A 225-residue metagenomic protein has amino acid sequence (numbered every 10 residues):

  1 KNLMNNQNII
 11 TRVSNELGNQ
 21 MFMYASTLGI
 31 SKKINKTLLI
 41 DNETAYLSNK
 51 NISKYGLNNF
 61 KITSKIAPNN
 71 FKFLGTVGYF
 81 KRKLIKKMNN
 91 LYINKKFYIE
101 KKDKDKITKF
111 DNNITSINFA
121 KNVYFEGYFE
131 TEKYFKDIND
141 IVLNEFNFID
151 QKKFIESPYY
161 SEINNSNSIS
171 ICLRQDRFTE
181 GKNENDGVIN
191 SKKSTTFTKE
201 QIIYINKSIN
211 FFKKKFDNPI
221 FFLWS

Functional and structural regions predicted by a protein language model:
K1-L3: Short, Lys/Arg-enriched N-terminal segments with co-localized hydrophobic residues within the first ~10-30 amino acids
N5-I10: Extreme N-terminal starter segment of soluble prokaryotic enzymes
V13-F22: A short, glycine/small-residue-rich beta-strand->loop->alpha-helix junction that serves as a flexible
L17, N206, N210-S225: Donor-binding and catalytic core of enzymes assembling or modifying cell-surface/extracellular glycoconjugates
M23-I30: Short amphipathic alpha-helix
K36-L47: A short beta-strand-loop structural module common to alpha/beta enzyme folds
I40-N42, C172-L173, I220-S225: Short beta-strand segments
K50-K207: Secretory-pathway luminal glycosyltransferase catalytic domains
